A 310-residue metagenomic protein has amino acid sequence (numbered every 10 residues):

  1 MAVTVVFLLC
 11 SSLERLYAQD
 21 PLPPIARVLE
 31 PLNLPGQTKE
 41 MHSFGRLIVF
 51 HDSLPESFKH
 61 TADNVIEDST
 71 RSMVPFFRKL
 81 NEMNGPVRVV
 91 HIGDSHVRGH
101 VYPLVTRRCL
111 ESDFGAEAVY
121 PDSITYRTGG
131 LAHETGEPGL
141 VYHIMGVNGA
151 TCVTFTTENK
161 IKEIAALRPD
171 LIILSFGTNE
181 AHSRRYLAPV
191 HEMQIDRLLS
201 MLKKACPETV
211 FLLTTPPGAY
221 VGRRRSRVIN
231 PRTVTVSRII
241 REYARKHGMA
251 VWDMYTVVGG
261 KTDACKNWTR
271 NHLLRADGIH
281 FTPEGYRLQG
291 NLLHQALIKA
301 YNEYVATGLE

Functional and structural regions predicted by a protein language model:
F7-R15: C-terminal segment of classical bacterial N-terminal signal peptides
A18-S69, T125, G129-G130, N271-E310: Conserved catalytic region of serine esterases and O-acyltransferases that act on ester linkages in lipids
P21, G99-V101, A181-A188, Y220-R225 (+1 more regions): Extracytoplasmic/secreted cell-surface and envelope-processing proteins
E67-L80, G129-G130, V153-A165, M193-M201 (+2 more regions): Alpha-helical scaffolding within the catalytic cores of extracellular/periplasmic polymer-degrading hydrolases
E82-V87: A short, charged/proline- and glycine-enriched loop that marks the coil->beta-strand transition at the N-terminal
R88-H91, H96-M193, K204: Conserved SGNH/GDSL esterase-like catalytic core that processes O-acyl groups on lipids and polysaccharides
I173-G177, I195-L199, K203, V210-T215 (+1 more regions): Conserved, well-ordered alpha-helix/loop/beta-strand core segments that scaffold catalytic motifs
P216-E310: Catalytic His-Asp segment of secreted/periplasmic serine-dependent ester chemistry enzymes
